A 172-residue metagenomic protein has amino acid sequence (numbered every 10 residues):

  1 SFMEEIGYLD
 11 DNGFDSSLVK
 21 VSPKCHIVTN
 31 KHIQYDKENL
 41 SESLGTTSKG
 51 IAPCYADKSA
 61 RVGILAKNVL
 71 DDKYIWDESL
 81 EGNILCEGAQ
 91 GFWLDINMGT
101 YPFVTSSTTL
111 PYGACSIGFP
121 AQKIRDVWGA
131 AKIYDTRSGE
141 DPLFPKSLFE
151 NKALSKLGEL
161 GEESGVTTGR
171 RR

Functional and structural regions predicted by a protein language model:
S1-R172: Non-transmembrane, aqueous-exposed alpha-helical and coiled segments at domain scale
